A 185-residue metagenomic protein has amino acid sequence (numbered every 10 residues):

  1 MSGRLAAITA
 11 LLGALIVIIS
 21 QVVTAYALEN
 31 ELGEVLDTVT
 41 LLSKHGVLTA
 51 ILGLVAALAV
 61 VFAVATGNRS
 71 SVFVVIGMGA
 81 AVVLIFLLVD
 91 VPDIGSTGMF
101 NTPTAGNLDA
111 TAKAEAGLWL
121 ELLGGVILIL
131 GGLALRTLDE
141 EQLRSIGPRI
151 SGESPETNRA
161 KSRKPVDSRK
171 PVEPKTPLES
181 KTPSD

Functional and structural regions predicted by a protein language model:
M1-D185: Compact integral membrane and secretory-pathway proteins
